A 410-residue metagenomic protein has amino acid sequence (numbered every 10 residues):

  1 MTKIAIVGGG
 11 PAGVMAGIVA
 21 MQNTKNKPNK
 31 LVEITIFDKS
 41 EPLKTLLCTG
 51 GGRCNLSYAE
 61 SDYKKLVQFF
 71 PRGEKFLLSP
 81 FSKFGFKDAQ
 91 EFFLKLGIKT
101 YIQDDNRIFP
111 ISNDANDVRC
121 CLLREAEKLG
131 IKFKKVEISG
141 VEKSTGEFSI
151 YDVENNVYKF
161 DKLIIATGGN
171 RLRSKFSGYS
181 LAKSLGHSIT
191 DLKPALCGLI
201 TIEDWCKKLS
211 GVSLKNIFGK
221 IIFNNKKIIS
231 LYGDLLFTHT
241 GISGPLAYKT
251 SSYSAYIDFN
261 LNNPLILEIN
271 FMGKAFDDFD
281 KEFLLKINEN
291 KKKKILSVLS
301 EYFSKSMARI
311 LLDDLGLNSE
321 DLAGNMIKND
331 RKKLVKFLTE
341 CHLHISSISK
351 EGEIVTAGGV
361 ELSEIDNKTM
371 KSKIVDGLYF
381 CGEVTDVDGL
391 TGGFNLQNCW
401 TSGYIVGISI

Functional and structural regions predicted by a protein language model:
A5, M21-G51: Glycine-rich FAD pyrophosphate-binding loop
A5-V7, T35-F37, I138, V157-R171 (+4 more regions): Short hydrophobic core segments
K39, K44-I131, E137, F237: Conserved N-terminal/central alpha/beta ligand/cofactor-binding core
K39-P42, C48, L56, E60-Y63 (+2 more regions): An anion/pyrophosphate-binding glycine-rich loop and adjacent beta-alpha core in soluble alpha-beta enzymes
K134-E147: A conserved short coil-to-beta-strand element within the FAD-binding core of flavoproteins
K135-V136, R309-D388: A glycine-rich dinucleotide-binding beta-alpha-beta segment and adjacent secondary-structure elements that constitute
K162-C206: Glycine-rich loop(s) and the adjacent beta-strand/alpha-helix scaffold that form part
G168-L181, L185, D386-I410: A conserved FAD-binding loop/helix module that cradles the flavin
